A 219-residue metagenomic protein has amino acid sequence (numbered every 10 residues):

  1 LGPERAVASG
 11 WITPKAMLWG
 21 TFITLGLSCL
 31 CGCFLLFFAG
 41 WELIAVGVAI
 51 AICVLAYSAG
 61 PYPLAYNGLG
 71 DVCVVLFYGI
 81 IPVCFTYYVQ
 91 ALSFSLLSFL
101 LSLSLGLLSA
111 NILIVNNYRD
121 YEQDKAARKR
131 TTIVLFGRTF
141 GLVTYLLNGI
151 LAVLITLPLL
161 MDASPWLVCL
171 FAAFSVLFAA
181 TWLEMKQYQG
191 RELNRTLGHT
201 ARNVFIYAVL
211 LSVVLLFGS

Functional and structural regions predicted by a protein language model:
L1-F38, T132-A163, Y207: Multi-pass membrane catalytic core of lipid/isoprenoid biosynthesis enzymes
L1-I12, L113-R138, T181-E192: Cytosolic, membrane-interface loops and tails of multi-pass inner-membrane proteins
R5-L96: Intramembrane alpha-helical segments
F37-I50, L101-S104, L167-A173: Structural signature of hydrophobic alpha-helical transmembrane segments
A51-P61, F85, L103-Y118, A172-E184: Transmembrane alpha-helical segments that form the membrane-embedded catalytic/substrate-channel core of multi-pass
V72-Y87, I133-R138, G198-L211: Small-residue-rich segments of transmembrane alpha-helices in multi-pass membrane proteins, especially helix faces
V74-Y121, K125, T139-V143: Functional transmembrane core segments of multi-pass inner-membrane proteins
M161-G218: Extended hydrophobic alpha-helices typical of membrane-associated regions
